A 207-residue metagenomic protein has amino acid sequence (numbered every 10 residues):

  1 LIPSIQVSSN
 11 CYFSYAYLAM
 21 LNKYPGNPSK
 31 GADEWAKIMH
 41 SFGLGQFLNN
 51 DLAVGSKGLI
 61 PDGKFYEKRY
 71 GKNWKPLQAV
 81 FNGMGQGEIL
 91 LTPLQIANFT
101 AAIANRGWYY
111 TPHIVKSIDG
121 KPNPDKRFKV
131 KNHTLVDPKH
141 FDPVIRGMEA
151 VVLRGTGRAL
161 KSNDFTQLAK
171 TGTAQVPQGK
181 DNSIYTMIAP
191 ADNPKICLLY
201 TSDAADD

Functional and structural regions predicted by a protein language model:
L1-L199: Beta-lactam-recognizing serine transpeptidase/beta-lactamase-like catalytic domain environment
Y200-D206: Conserved small/polar residues in nucleotide/adenosyl-binding loops
